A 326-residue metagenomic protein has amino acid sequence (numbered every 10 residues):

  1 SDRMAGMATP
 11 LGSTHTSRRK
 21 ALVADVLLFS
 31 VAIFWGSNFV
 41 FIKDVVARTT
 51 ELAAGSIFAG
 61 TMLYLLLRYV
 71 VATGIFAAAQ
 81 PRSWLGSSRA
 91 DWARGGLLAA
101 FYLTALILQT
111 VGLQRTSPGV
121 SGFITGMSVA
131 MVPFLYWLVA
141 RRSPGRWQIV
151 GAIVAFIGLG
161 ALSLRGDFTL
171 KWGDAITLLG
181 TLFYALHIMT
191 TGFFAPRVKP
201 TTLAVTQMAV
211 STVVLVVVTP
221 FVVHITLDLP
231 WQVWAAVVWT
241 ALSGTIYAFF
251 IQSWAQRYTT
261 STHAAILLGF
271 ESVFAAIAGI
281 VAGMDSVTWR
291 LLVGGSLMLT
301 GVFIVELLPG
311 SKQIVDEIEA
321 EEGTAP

Functional and structural regions predicted by a protein language model:
D2-L63, A100, G166-F193, A236 (+1 more regions): Glycine-/small-residue-enriched transmembrane alpha-helix faces in small-molecule transporters and effluxers
A5, I42, R48-T104, M131 (+4 more regions): Transmembrane alpha-helices of multi-pass small-molecule transport proteins
S30-F41, A93-R115, L135, A161 (+4 more regions): Hydrophobic alpha-helical transmembrane segments of multi-pass membrane transport proteins, especially secondary
A32, V40-K43, A72-A77, V132-F134 (+5 more regions): Transmembrane alpha-helical segments that form core, pore/gating elements of small-molecule transporters/exporters
T49-L52, F58-L63, I107-T125, P196-T201 (+1 more regions): Structural motif at transmembrane-helix junctions in multi-pass transporters
V70-I75, I124-L138, I153-V154, A209-V214 (+2 more regions): Alpha-helical transmembrane segments of compact multi-pass small-molecule transporters, enriched in specific families
F76, P144-L164, Y184, V213-L215 (+2 more regions): Hydrophobic transmembrane alpha-helices of multi-pass small-molecule transport proteins
Q80-W84, Q109-V111, S128-V150, V273-V293: C-terminal transmembrane-helix exit sites in multi-pass transporters
